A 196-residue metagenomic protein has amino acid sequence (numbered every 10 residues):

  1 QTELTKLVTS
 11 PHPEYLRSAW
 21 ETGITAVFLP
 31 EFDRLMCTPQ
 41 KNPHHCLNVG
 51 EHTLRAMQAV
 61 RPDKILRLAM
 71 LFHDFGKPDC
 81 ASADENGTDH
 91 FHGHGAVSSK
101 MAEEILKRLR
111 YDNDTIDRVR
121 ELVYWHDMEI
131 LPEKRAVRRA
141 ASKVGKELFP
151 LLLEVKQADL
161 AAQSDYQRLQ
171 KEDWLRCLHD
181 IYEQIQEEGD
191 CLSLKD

Functional and structural regions predicted by a protein language model:
Q1, G93-V97, Y124-I130, C177-I185: Short, mixed-charge aromatic SLiMs
Q1-L71, F75-D89, G93, V97-Y111 (+1 more regions): Glycine- and charge-enriched loop/helix tracts that form the active or gating conduit in phosphate/cation-handling
T5-K6, H90-G93, D127, A141 (+1 more regions): A short, ordered amphipathic alpha-helix with a cationic face
D33-T38, D74, R118-H126, A140 (+2 more regions): A glycine-rich phosphate-binding loop feature that marks nucleotide/adenosyl-phosphate handling sites
L35, S82-G87, G95, A141 (+1 more regions): Short alpha-helical "patches" and their helix-cap loops
Q40-G50, L54-Q58, Y111-R168: Histidine/acidic-rich helix-loop-helix segments that form or flank divalent-metal centers in metalloenzyme catalytic
D63-R67, R120, E147-V155, G189 (+1 more regions): Active-site lining segments that contact anionic ligands and/or coordinate catalytic metals
E104-R108, A162-D196: Charged substrate- and nucleic-acid-binding regions of tRNA-handling and nucleotidyl-transfer enzymes, centered on
